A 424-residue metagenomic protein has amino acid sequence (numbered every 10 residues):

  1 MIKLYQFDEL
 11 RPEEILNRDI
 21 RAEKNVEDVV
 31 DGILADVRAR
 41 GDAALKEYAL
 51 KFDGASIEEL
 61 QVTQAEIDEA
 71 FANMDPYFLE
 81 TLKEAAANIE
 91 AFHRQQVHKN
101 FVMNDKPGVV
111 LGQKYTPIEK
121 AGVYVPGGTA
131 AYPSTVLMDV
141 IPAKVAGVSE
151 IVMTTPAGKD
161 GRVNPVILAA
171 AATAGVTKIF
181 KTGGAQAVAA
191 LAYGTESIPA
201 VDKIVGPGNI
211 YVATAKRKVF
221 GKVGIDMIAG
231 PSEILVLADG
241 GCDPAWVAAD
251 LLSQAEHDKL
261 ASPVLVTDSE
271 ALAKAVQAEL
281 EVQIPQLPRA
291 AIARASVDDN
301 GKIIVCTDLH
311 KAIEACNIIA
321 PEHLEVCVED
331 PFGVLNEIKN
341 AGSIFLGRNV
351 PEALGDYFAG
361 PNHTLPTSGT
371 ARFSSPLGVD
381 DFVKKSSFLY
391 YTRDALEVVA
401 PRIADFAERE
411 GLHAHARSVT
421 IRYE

Functional and structural regions predicted by a protein language model:
M1-E119: N-terminal Rossmann-like NAD(P)+-binding subdomain of aldehyde/semialdehyde dehydrogenases
M103-A169: Conserved small-residue-rich beta-alpha loop and adjacent elements that most often cradle the phosphate/pyrophosphate
M138-S149, A172-A174, A192-I198, K216-K218 (+1 more regions): Alpha-helix C-terminal capping segments
S149-K159, P263-E270, V276, G347: Short internal beta-strands
G175-W246, D250-S253, H257-S262: Conserved NAD(P)+-binding/catalytic subdomain of aldehyde/semialdehyde dehydrogenases
M227-D299, I303: A conserved active-site cap/scaffold subdomain adjacent to cofactor or substrate pockets
I318-E424: C-terminal core of ALDH-fold dehydrogenases
